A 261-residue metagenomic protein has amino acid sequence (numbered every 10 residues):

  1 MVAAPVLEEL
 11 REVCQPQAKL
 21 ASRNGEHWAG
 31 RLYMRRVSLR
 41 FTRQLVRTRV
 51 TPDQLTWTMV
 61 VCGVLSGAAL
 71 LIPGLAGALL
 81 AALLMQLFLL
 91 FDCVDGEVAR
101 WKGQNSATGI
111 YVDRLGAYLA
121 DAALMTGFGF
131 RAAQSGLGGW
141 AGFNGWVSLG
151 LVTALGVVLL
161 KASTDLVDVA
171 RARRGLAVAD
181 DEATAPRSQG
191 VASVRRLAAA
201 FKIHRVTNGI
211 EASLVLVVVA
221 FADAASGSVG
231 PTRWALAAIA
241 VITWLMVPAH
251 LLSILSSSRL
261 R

Functional and structural regions predicted by a protein language model:
M1-V37, L159, S163-R261: C-terminal membrane-associated helical module and adjoining short loops/tails
S38-T48: Cytosolic juxtamembrane amphipathic/interface segments immediately preceding and feeding into a transmembrane helix
R43-Q44, V64-A68, E97, L216-F221: Alpha-helical transmembrane segments of multipass membrane proteins
P52-T108, M125, T232-I239: Membrane-embedded alpha-helical segments that form the functional core of polytopic membrane enzymes, especially those
V60-G63, V157-V158, T243: Residue-level recognition of pore/gate-forming positions within transmembrane alpha-helices of multi-pass
V60-V64, A120-F128, S213-A220: Hydrophobic alpha-helical transmembrane segments of multi-pass integral membrane proteins
G67-L80, M125-V152, F221-A235: Helix-coil boundary and interhelical linker segments in multi-pass alpha-helical membrane proteins
Q104-G116, A198-A199: Juxtamembrane helix-capping/reentrant segments at transmembrane boundaries
